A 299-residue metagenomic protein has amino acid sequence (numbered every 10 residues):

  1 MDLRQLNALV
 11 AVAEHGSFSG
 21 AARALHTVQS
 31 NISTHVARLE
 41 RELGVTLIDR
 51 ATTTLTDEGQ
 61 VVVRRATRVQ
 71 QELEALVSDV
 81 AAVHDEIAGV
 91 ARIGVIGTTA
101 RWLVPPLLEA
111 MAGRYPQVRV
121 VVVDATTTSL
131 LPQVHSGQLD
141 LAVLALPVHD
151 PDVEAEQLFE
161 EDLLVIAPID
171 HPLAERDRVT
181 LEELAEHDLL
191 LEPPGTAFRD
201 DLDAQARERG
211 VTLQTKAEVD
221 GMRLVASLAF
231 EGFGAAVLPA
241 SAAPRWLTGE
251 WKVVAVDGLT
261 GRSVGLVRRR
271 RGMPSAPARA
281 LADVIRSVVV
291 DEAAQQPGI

Functional and structural regions predicted by a protein language model:
A11-H26: Short helix-boundary/capping micro-motifs
E40-D57: A short LG(V/I)-centered, amphipathic sequence patch enriched for acidic residue(s) preceding the LG motif
A88-P151, V219: Central regulatory/effector-binding core of bacterial HTH transcription factors
L103, K252-I299: A late-sequence structural motif
T126-L131, H135-L139, L144-A145, G195-K252: Hydrophobic hinge/microswitch elements
P151-Q157, E161, R176, R223-R271: Beta-alpha-beta core module
D152-L189: Flexible hinge/capping segments at coil-to-helix
A174, D188-R209, P274-D283, V289-G298: Secondary-structure junction motif
